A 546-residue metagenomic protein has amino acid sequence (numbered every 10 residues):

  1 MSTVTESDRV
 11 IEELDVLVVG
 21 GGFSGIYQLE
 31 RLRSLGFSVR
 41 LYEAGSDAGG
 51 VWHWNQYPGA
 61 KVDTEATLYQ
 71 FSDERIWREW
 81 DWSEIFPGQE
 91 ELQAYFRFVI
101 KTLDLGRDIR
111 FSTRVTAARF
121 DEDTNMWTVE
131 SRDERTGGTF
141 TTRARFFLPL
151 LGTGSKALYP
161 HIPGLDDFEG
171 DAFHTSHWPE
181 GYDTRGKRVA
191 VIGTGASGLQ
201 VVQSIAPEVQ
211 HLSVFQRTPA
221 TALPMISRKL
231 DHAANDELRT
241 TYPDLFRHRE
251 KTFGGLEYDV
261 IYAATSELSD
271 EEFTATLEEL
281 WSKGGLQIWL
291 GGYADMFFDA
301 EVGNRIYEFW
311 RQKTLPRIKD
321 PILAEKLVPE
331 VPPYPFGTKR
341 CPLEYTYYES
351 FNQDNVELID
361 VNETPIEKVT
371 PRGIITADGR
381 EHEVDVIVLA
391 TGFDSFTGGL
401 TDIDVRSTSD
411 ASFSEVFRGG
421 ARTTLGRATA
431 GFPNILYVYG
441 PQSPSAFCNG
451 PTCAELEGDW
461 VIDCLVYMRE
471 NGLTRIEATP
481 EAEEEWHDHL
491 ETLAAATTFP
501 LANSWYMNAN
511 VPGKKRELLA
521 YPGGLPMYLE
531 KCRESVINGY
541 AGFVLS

Functional and structural regions predicted by a protein language model:
S2-V16, G21-I26, E30-L165, G181 (+3 more regions): N-terminal FAD-binding dinucleotide-binding subdomain shared by FAD-dependent oxidases/monooxygenases
W178: Short, acidic/glycine-rich phosphate-metal binding loop used to engage nucleotide
D183, V189-I192: A conserved hydrophobic secondary-structure block that centers on an alpha-helix together with its immediately flanking
K187-R188, V361: Short, basic, glycine/proline-bearing loop/turn elements
V202: Ligand/cofactor pocket segment of small-molecule handling proteins
